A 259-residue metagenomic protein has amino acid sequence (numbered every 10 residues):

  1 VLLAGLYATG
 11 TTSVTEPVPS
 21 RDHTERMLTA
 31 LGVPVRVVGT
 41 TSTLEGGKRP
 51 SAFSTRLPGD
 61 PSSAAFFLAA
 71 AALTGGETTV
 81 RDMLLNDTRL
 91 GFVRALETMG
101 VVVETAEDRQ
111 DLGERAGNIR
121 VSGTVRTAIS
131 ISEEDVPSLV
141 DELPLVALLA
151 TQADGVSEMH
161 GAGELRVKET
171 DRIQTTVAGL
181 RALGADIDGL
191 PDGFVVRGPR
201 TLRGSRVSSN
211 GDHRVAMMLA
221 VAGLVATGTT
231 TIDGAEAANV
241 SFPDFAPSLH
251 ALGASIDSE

Functional and structural regions predicted by a protein language model:
V1-E259: Short, structured segments at the rim of ligand-binding sites
